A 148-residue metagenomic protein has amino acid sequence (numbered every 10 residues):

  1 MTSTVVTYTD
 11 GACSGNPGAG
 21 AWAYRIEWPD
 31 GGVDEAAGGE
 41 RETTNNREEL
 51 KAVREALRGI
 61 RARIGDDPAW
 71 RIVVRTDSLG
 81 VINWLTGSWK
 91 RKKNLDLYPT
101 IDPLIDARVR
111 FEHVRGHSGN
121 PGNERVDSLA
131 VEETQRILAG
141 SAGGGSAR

Functional and structural regions predicted by a protein language model:
M1-R47, R58-R61, W70, L138: RNase H-like nuclease fold core
T4-V6, V131, R148: Charged, low-complexity, intrinsically disordered terminal regions
A12-N16, V53-T134, L138: RNase H catalytic domain
L138-R148: Acidic two-metal-ion nuclease catalytic site recognized across multiple nuclease folds, prominently DnaQ/RNase D-T
